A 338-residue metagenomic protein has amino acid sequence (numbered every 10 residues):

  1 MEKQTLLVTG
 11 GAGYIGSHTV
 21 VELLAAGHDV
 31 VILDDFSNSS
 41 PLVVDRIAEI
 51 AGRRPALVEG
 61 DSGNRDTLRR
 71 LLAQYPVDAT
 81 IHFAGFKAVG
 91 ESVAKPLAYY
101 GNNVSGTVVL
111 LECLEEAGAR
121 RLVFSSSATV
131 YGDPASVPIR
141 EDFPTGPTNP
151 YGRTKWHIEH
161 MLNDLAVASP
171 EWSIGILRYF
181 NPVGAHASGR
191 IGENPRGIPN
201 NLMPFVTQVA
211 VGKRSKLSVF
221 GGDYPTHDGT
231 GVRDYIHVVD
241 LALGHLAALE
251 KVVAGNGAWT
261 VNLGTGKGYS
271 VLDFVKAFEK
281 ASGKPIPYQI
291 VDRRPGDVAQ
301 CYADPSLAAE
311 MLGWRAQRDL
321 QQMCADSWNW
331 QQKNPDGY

Functional and structural regions predicted by a protein language model:
M1-A185: N-terminal Rossmann-like NAD(P)+-binding domain of SDR-like oxidoreductases, especially those catalyzing
T5-L7, L97-A98, P134, N149 (+5 more regions): Short, contiguous strand/loop micro-motifs
G60, L72, Y99, N194-I198 (+4 more regions): Pocket-edge positions in alpha/beta enzyme catalytic cores
Y100, T148-W156, G192-N200, P204 (+1 more regions): Short-chain dehydrogenase/reductase
G184-H186, D223-Y224: Short, basic/glycine-rich phosphate-binding loops at helix/coil junctions that contact nucleotide phosphates
S188-R190: Catalytic core of nucleotidyl cyclases, primarily class III adenylyl/guanylyl cyclases
L202-Y338: C-terminal substrate-binding subdomain of Rossmann-fold SDR/epimerase-dehydratase oxidoreductases
